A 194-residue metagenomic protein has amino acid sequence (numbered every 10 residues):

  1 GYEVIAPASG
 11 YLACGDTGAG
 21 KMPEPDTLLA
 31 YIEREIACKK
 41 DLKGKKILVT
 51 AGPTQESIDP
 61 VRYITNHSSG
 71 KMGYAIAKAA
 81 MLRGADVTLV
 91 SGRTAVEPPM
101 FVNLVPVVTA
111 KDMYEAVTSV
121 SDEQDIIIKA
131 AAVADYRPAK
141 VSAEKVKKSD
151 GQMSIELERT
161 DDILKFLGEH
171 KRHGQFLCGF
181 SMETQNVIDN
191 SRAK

Functional and structural regions predicted by a protein language model:
G1-A8, L12, M22, M81 (+1 more regions): Glycine-rich phosphate/dinucleotide-binding loop and adjoining beta-alpha-beta core of small-molecule
S9-K45, K194: Glycine-rich phosphate/pyrophosphate-binding loop and the adjoining helix
A13-K21, D59-H67, G151-S154: Flexible, glycine/proline-enriched loop segments at strand-loop-helix junctions that form or flank small-ligand binding
P23-E24, S68, M72, R159: A generic structural signal for residues located within well-ordered alpha-helices of large catalytic or ligand-binding
Y31, P60, E183-V187: A short, terminal or domain-edge coil/loop segment
K39-T109: Glycine-rich phosphate/diphosphate-binding loop of Rossmann-like nucleotide-binding domains
